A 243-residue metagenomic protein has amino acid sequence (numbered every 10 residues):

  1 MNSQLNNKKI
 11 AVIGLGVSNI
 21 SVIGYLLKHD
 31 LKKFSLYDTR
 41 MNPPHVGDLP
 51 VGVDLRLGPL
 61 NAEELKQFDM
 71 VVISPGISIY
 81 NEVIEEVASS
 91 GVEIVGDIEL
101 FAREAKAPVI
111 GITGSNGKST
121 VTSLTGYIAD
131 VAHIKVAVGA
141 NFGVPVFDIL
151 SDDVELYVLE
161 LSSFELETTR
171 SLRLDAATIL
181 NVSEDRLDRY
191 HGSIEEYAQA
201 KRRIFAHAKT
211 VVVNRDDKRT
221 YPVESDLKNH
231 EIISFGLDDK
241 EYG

Functional and structural regions predicted by a protein language model:
M1-G96, L100: N-terminal leader/targeting and accessory segments in enzymes
Q4, K8, I13-L15, L65 (+3 more regions): Adenine nucleotide phosphate-binding catalytic loops in nucleotide-utilizing enzymes
L15, D38-T39, S115, N141 (+1 more regions): Cofactor-binding loop segments of dinucleotide-utilizing enzymes, especially the Rossmann-like FAD- and NAD(P)+-binding
L27, A62-K66, P75-E231: Phosphate-binding loop of NTP-binding sites
L31-F34, P44, V71-V72, V109 (+3 more regions): Proteins with a high burden of low-complexity, intrinsically disordered sequence enriched in S/T/G/P/A and R, requiring
